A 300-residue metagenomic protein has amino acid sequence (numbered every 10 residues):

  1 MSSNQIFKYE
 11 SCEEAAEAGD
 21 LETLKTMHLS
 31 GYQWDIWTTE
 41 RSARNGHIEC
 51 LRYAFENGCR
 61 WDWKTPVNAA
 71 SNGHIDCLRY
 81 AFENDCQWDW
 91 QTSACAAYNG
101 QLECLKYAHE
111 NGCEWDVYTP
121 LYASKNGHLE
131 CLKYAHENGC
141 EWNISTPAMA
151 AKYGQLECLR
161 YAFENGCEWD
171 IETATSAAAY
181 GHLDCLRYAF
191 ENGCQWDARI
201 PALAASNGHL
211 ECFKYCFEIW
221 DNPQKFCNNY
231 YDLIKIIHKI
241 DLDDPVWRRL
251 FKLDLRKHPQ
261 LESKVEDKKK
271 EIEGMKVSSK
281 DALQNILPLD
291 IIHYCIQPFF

Functional and structural regions predicted by a protein language model:
M1-F300: Ankyrin repeat (ANK) tandem alpha-helical domains that serve as protein-protein interaction scaffolds, prominent
